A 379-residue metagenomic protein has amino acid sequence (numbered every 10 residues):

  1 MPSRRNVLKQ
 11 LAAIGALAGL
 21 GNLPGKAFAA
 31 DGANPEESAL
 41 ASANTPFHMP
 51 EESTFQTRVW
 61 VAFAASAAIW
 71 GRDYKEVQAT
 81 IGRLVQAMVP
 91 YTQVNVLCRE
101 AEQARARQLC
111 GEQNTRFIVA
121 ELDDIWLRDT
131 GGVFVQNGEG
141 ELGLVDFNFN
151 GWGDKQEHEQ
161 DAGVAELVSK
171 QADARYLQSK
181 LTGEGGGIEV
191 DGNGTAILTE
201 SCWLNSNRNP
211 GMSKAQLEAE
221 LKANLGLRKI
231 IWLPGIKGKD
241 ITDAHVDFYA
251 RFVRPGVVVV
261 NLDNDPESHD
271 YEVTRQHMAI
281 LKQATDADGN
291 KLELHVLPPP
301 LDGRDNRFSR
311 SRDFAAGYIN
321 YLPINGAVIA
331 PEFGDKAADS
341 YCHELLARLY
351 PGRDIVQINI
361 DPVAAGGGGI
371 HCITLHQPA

Functional and structural regions predicted by a protein language model:
M1-S3: Secretory targeting signals
N6-F28: N-terminal export signals
G32-A379: The feature marks the mature, well-folded catalytic cores of soluble enzymes
